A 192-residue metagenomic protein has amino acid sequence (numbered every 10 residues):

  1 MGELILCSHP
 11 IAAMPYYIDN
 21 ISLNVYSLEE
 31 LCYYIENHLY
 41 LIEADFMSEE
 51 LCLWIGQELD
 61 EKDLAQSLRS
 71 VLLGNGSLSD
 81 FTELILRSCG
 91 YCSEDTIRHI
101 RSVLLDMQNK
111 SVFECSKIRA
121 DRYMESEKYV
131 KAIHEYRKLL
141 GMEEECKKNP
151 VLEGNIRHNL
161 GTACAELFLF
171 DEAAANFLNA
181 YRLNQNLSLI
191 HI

Functional and structural regions predicted by a protein language model:
M1-V112: Long, contiguous interaction/recruitment modules in multidomain scaffold/adaptor proteins
E61, I190-I192: Conserved small/polar residues in nucleotide/adenosyl-binding loops
L104-D106, M142-V151: Flexible helix-coil transition and linker loops at the boundaries of alpha-helical arrays
